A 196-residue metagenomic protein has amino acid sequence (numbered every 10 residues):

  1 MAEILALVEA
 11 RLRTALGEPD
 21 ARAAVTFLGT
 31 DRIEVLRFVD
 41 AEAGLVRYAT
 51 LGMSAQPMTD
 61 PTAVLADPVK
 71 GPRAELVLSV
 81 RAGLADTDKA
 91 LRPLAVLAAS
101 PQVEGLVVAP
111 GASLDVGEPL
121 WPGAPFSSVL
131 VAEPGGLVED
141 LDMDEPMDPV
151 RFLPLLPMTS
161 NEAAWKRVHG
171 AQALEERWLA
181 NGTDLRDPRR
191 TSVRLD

Functional and structural regions predicted by a protein language model:
M1-R73, V77-D196: Acidic, proline/glycine-rich low-complexity IDRs
